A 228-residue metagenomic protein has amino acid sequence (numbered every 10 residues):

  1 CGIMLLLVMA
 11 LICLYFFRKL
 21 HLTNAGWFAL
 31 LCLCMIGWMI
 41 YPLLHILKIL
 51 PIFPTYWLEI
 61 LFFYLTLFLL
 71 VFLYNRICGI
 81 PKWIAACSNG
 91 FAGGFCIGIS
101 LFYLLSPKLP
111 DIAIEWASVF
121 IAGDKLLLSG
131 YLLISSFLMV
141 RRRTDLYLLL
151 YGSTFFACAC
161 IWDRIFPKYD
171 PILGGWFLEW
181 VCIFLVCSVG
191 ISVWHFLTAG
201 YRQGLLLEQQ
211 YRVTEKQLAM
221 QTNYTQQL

Functional and structural regions predicted by a protein language model:
C1-M9: Extracytoplasmic
G2-I3, A25, T66: Short, contiguous, pocket-lining structural segments that sit at or immediately flank catalytic/ligand-binding sites
V8-C32: Juxtamembrane interface at the cytosolic side of transmembrane helices
M9, L43-L44, L228: Extended hydrophobic/Leu-rich segments
M35-G93, I97-Y211: Interfacial "cap-and-anchor" motif at the non-cytosolic start of specific transmembrane alpha-helices
Q203, L207-L228: Signal-transducing coiled-coil linker helix
